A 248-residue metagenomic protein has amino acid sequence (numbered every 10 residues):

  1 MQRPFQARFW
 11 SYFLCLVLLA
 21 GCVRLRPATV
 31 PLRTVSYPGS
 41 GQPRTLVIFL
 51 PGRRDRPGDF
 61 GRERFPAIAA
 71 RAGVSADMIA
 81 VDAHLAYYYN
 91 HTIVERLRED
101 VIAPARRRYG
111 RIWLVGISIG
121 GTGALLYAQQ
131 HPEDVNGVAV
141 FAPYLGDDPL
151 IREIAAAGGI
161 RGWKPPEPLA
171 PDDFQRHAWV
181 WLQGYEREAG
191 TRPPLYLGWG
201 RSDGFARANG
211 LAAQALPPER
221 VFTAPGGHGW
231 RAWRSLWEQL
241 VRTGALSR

Functional and structural regions predicted by a protein language model:
Q2-Y12: Bacterial N-terminal signal peptides that target proteins for export
S11-A20: Bacterial N-terminal signal peptides
V23-R248: Non-catalytic cap/lid and distal C-terminal segments of serine-dependent acyl enzymes
